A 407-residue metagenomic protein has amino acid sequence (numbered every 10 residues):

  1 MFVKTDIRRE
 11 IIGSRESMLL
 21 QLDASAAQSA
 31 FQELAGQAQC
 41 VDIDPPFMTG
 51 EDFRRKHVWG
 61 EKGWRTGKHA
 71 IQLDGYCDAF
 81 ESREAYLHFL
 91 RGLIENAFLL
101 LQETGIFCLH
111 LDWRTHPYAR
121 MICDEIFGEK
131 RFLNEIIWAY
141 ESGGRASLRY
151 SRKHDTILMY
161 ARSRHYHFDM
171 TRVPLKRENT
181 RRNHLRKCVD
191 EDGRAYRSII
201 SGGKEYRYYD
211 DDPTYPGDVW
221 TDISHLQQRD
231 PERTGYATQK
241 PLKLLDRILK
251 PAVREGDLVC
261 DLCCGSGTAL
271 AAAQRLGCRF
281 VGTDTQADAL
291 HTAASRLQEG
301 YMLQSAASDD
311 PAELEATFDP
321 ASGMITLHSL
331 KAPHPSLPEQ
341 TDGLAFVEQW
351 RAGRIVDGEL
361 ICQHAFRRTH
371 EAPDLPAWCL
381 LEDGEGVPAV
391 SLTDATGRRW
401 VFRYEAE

Functional and structural regions predicted by a protein language model:
M1-E16, S25, Q32-Q39, R120 (+4 more regions): Accessory, often C-terminal, charged low-complexity segments
L22: Cofactor-binding loops of NAD(P)H-dependent oxidoreductases, dominated by short-chain dehydrogenase/reductases
E33-G36, V58, M121-E129, A272-C278 (+1 more regions): Short, surface-exposed basic-aromatic patches at helix termini and helix-loop junctions that form
E33-I106, T171-S198, R275-L276: SAM-dependent methyltransferase catalytic-core segment centered on the flexible catalytic loop and adjoining short
G36-R55, C123, V259-A273, G282-T283 (+4 more regions): Conserved proline-anchored active-site loop of SAM-dependent methyltransferases that bridges a beta-strand
A70-F80, I223-T234: Short glycine/proline-rich turn/loop motifs
F80-W138, L392-A395, R399-Y404: Conserved Class I SAM-dependent methyltransferase catalytic core
Q239-V259: Phosphate/ATP-binding catalytic cores across multiple sugar-kinase/actin-like superfamilies, primarily ASKHA
